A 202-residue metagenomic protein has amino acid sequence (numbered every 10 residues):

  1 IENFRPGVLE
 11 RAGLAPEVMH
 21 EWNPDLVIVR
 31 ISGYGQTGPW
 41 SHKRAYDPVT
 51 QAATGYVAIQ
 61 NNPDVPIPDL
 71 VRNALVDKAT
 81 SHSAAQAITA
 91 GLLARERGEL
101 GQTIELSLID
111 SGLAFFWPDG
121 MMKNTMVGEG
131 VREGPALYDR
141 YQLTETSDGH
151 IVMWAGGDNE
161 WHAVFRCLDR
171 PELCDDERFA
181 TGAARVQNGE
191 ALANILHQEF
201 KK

Functional and structural regions predicted by a protein language model:
E2-E10: Rossmann-like NAD(P)-binding element
F4, T80, E129, N194-E199: A generic structural signal for short
G7, T37, V76, A180 (+2 more regions): Conserved short-loop catalytic and cofactor-binding motifs
V8, E133, F200-K202: Charged, low-complexity surface patches
E10-I151, A155-G156, A163: Active-site-adjacent "lid/gating" segments in soluble enzymes
D139-K202: Aromatic-enriched alpha-helical interface/lid elements that frame and gate functional surfaces
